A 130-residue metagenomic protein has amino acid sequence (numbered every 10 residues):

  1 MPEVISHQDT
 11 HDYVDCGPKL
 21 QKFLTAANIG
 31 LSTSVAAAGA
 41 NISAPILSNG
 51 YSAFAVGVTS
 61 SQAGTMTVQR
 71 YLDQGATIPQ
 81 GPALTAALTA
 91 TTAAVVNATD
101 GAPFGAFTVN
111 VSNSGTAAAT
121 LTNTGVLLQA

Functional and structural regions predicted by a protein language model:
M1-A37, P45, A53-G57, N110 (+1 more regions): Extended, low-complexity segments enriched in Ser/Thr/Gly and acidic residues that occur primarily in surface-exposed
S32-S48, Y71, G81: Short Trp-Ser/Thr-centered turn/loop motifs at beta-strand boundaries
I42-I46, T92-D100: Exposed aromatic-hydrophobic patches
G50-V56, T99-G125: Noncatalytic modules at the cell exterior or secretory-pathway interfaces, chiefly beta-strand-rich lectin/adhesion
Y51, S60-T65: Short proline/glycine-enriched turn/loop motifs at strand-loop junctions of beta-rich domains
A63-Q80, T122-T124: Short, surface-exposed beta-strand/strand-loop-strand elements in extracellular ectodomains
Q80-A90: Solvent-exposed serine/threonine-rich low-complexity stretches and specific carbohydrate-binding patches
L127-A130: Short hydrophobic/aromatic patches at helix-to-coil boundaries
